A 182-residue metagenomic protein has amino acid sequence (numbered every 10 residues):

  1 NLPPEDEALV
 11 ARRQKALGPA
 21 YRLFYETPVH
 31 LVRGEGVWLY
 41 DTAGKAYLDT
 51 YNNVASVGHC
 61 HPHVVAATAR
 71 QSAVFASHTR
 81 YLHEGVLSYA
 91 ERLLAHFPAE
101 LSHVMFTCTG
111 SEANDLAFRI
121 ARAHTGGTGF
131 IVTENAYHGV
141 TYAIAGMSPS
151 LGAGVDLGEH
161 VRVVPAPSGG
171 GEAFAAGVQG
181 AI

Functional and structural regions predicted by a protein language model:
N1-E35, N53, Q71, F174: Active-site-adjacent loop/helix segments that line or gate small-molecule/cofactor pockets in enzymes
P3, E7, R33, G58-P62 (+4 more regions): Electropositive phosphate-/nucleotide-binding environments in soluble metabolic enzymes
E7-A11, K15, A66-A73, E91 (+3 more regions): Replace "anionic and nucleotidyl ligands
D41-T42: Short, acidic, Ser/Thr-enriched surface-loop or helix-capping motifs
A46-T125: Glycine-rich loop-to-alpha-helix module at the N-terminal edge of alpha/beta enzyme cores
E91-I182: PLP-dependent aspartate aminotransferase-fold enzymes
